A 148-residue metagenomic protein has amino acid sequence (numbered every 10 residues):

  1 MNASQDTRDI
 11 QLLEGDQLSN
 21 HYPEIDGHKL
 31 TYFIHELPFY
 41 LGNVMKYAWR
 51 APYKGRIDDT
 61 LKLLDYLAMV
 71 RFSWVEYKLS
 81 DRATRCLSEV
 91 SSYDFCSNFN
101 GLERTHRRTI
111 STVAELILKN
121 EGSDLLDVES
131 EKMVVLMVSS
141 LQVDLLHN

Functional and structural regions predicted by a protein language model:
M1-N148: Intrinsically disordered, low-complexity regulatory regions that flank transcription factor DNA-binding cores
